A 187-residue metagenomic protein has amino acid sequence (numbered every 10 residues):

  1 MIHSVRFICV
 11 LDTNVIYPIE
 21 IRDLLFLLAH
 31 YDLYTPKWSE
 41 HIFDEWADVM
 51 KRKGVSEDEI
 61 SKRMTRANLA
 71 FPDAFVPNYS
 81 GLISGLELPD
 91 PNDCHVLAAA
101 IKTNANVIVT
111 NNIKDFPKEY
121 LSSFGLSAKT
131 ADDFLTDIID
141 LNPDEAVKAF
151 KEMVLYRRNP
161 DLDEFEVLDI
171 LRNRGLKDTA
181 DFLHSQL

Functional and structural regions predicted by a protein language model:
M1-D23: Metal-dependent nucleic-acid phosphoesterase active-site entry motif
I19-K53: PIN/NYN-family metal-dependent endoribonuclease catalytic core
T35, F75, G125-S127: Conserved beta-strand segments of alpha/beta enzyme cores
E40, S80, T130-D132: Residues at the C-termini of beta-strands that transition into short coil/loop
D48-A70, L141-A149, Y156-R157: Extended, non-globular alpha-helical segments
P72-V107, L141-P143, K177-L187: Active-site neighborhoods of divalent-metal-dependent phosphate/nucleic-acid chemistry enzymes
D93-S127: Acidic, metal-binding active-site segment of PIN/NYN-like and related structure-specific nucleases
K114-L187: Acidic, PIN/NYN-like endoribonuclease modules and their adjacent C-terminal/linker elements
